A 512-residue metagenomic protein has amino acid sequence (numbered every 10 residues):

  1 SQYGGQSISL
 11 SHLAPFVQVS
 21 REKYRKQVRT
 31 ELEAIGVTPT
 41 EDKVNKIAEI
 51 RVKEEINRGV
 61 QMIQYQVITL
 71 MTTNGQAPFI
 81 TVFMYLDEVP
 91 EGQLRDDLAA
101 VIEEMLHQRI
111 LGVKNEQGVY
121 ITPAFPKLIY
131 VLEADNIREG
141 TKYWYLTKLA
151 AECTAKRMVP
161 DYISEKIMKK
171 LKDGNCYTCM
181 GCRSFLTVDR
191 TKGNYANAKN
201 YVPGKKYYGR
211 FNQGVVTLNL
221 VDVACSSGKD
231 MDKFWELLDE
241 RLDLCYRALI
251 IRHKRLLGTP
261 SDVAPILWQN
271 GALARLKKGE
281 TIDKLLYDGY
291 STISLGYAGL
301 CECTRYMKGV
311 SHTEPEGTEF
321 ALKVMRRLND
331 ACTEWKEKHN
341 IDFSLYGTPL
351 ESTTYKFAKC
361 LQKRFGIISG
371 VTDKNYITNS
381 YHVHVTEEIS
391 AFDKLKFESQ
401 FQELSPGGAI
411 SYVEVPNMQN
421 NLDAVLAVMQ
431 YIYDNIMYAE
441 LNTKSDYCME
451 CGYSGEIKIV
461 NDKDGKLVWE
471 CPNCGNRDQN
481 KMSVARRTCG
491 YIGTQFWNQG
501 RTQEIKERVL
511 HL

Functional and structural regions predicted by a protein language model:
S1-G289, V310, E314-N473, R477 (+1 more regions): Conserved catalytic cores of very large enzyme subunits
P90-L98, K308-H312, Y491-R501, I505-E507: Short amphipathic alpha-helical segments with coiled-coil-like heptad repeat character
Y290-I293, N498: Alpha-helix N-cap/helix-initiation sites
I293-Y306, R326, R487: Contiguous, well-ordered alpha-helical segments that form the cores/surfaces of helical PPI scaffolds
G296-G299, G407, G490, G500: Glycine-centered flexibility sites
N473-L512: Long insertion/accessory domains within large nucleic-acid-processing enzymes
